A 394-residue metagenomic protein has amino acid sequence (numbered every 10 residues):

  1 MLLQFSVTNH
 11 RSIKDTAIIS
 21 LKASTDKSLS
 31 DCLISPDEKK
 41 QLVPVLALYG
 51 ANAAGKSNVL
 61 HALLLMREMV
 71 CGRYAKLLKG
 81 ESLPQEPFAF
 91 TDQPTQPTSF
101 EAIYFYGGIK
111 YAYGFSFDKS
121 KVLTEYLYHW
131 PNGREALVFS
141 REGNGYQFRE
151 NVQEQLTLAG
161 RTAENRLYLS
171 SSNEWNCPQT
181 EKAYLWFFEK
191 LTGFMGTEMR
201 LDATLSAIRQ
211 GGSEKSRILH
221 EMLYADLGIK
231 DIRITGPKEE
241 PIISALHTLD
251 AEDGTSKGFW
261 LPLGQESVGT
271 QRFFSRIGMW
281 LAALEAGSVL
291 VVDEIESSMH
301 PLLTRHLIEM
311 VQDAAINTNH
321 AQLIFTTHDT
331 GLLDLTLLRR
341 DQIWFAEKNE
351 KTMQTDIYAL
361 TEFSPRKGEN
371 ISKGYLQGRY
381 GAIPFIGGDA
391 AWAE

Functional and structural regions predicted by a protein language model:
M1-L65: Pre-Walker A-like glycine/lysine-rich segment at the N-terminus of P-loop NTPase domains
M1-Q4, A245-H247, R305-E394: C-terminal lobe/lid and adjacent interdomain/linker elements of RecA-like ASCE P-loop ATPase modules
T8, M199-Q265, F385-E394: Extended helical coiled-coil dimerization/tether regions that scaffold and oligomerize large DNA-maintenance assemblies
S12, Y106-G108, N132: Glycine-centered tight beta-turn/hairpin loop motif at sheet-sheet or coil-to-beta transitions
I34-Q41, V45-A47, A51, L60-Y113 (+1 more regions): Conserved P-loop NTP-binding catalytic core
K40-Q41, Q93-T95, F105-G108, L281-L284 (+2 more regions): Conserved catalytic network of the ASCE P-loop NTPase/AAA+ motor domain
V45-Y49, P237-L281, V289-L302: Conserved ABC ATPase signature
K110-K238: Electropositive, glycine-dotted interaction segments that contact anionic polymers or phosphate-rich ligands
